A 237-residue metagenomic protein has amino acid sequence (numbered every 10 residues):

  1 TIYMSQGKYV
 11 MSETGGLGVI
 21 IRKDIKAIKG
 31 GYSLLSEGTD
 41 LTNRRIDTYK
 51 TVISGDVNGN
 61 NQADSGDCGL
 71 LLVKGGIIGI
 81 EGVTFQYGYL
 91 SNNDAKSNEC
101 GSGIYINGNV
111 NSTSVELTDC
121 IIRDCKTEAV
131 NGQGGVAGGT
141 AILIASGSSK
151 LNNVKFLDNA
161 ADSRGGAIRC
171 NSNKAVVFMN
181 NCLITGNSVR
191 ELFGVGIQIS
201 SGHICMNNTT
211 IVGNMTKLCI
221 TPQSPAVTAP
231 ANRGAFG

Functional and structural regions predicted by a protein language model:
I2-M4, I28-G30: Extracellular beta-strand repeat scaffolds in secreted/surface proteins
M11-A27, L35-E81, Q86-T113, L143-A145 (+2 more regions): Extracellular beta-strand-rich solenoid/capping regions of secreted or surface-exposed proteins that bind or remodel
G18-I21, G69-K74, N92, S102-N109 (+6 more regions): Glycine-rich beta-solenoid repeat tracts in large extracellular/virion proteins
G30, I77-Y89, S112-E128, S148-A160 (+2 more regions): Right-handed parallel beta-helix
T39-Q62, Y89-N98, D124-V136, N187-R190 (+1 more regions): Acidic/polar low-complexity surface segments
